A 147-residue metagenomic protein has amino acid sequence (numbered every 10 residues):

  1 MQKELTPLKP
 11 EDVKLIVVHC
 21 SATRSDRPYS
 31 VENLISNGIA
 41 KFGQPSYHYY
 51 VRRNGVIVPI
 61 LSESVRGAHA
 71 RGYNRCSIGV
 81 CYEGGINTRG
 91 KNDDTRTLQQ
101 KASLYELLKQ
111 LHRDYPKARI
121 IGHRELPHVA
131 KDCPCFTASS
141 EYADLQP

Functional and structural regions predicted by a protein language model:
M1-V17, S21, S25, N74-C76 (+1 more regions): Basic/polar, cationic surfaces and motifs that engage anionic cell-wall and phosphate/carboxylate ligands
M1-V65: Short, conserved "active-site rim" segments that organize catalytic pockets and cofactor/ligand binding
Y29, A68-R75: A short, polar/proline- and glycine-enriched secondary-structure boundary/capping micro-motif
L61, H69, S140: Solvent-exposed, flexible loop/coil residues
S64-R71, K109: Short amphipathic alpha-helices and their capping/turn segments at secondary-structure boundaries
V80: Ligand-binding face of N-terminal immunoglobulin V-set domains in extracellular IgSF glycoproteins
